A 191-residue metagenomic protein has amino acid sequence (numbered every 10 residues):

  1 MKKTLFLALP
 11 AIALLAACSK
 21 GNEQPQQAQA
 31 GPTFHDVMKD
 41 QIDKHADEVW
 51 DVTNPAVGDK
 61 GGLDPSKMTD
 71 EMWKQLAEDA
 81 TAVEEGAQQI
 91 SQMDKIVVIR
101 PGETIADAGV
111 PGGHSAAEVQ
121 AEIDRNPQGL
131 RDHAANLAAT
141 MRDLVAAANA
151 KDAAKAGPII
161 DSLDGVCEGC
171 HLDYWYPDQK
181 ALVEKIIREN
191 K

Functional and structural regions predicted by a protein language model:
M1, V83-G86: Charged/polar interaction segments and conserved charged motifs
M1-A8: Bacterial N-terminal signal peptides that target proteins for export
A11: C-terminal active-site/capping subdomain that shapes the small-molecule cofactor and substrate pocket of enzyme
L14-A17: C-terminal motif of bacterial Sec signal peptides marking the signal peptidase cleavage site
S19-M68, W73-A77, T81, Q88-K191: Sequence context surrounding c-type heme c attachment/ligation sites in exported
